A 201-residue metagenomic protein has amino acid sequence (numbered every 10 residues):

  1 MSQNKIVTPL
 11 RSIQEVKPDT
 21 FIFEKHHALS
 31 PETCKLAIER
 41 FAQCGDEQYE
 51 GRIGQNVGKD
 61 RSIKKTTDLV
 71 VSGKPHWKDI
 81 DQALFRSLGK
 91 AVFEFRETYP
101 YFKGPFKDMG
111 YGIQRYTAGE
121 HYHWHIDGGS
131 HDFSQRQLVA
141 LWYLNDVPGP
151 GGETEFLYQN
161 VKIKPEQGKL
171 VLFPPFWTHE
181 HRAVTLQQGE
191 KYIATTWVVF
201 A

Functional and structural regions predicted by a protein language model:
M1-L170, T178-A201: Fe(II)/2-oxoglutarate oxygenase catalytic core
